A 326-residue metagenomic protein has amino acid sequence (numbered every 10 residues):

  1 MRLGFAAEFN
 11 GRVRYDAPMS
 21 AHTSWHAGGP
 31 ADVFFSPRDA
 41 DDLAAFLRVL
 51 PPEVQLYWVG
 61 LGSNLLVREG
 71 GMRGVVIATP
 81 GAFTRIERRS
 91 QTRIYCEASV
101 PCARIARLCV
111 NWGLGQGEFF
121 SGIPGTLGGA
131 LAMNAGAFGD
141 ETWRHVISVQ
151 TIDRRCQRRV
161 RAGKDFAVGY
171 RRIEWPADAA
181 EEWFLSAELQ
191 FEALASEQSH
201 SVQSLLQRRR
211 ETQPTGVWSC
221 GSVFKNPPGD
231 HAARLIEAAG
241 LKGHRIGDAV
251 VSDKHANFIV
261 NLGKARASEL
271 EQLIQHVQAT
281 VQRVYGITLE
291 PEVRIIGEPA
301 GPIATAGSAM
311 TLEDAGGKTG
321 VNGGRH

Functional and structural regions predicted by a protein language model:
R2-L127: Anion-binding (especially nucleotide phosphate/pyrophosphate-binding) glycine-rich loop and adjoining beta-alpha core
R14-Y15, A21-T23, L65, I152-T280 (+1 more regions): Phosphate/pyrophosphate- and phosphate-bearing ligand-binding catalytic cores of soluble enzymes
S24-D32, G70-M72, I77, G128 (+11 more regions): Short capping/connector residues at structural and topological boundaries
G28, F35-R38, L66-T84, L131-G163 (+1 more regions): Structural signature of FAD isoalloxazine-binding scaffolds in flavoprotein oxidoreductases
P30, G62-L66, P101, I123-L131 (+5 more regions): Gly/Ser/Thr-rich beta-alpha loop segments that engage phosphate groups in nucleotides
L65, A106-C109, G117-S121, N134-E141 (+3 more regions): A generic local secondary-structure boundary/capping motif
C102, A106, F120, P124-G128 (+4 more regions): Hydrophobic, well-ordered secondary-structure segments
